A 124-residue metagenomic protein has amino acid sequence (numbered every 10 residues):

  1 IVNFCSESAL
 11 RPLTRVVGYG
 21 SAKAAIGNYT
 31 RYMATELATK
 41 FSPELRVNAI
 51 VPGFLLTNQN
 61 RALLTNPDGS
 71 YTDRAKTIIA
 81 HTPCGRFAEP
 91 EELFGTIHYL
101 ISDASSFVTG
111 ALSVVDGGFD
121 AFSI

Functional and structural regions predicted by a protein language model:
S6: Residue(s) in the substrate-gating loop at a strand-loop-helix junction that position the organic substrate next
R11, I97-H98, T109-I124: Short C-terminal tail/terminal secondary-structure segment of NAD(P)H-dependent dehydrogenase/reductase domains
P12-G20: Active-site loop-to-helix junction immediately N-terminal to the catalytic Tyr of the SDR YXXXK motif in Rossmann-fold
A22, T30: Active-site helix of classical SDR
T35-K40, S106: Alpha-helical segment proximal to the catalytic Tyr-Lys
F41, R46, V108-G110: Short, small/polar-rich loop/turn modules that mediate ligand/substrate recognition or access, typified
R46-L56, I101, V114-D116: Conserved SDR Rossmann-fold cofactor-binding beta-strand/turn motif
F54-H81, E92, F122-I124: A glycine/serine/threonine-rich, flexible loop-to-helix segment that serves as the NAD(P) cofactor-binding "lid"
